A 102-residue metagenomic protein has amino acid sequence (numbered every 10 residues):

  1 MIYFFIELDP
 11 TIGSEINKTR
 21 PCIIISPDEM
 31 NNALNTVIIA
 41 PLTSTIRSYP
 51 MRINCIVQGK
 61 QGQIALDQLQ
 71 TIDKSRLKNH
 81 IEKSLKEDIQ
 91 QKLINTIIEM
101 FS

Functional and structural regions predicted by a protein language model:
M1-S102: Conserved functional hotspots at enzyme active or ligand-binding sites that engage polyanionic ligands
